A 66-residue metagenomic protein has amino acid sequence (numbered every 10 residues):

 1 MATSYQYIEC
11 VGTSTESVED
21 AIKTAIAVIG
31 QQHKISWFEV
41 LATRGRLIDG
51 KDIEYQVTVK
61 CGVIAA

Functional and structural regions predicted by a protein language model:
M1-A2, C61: Short N-terminal signal/transit or membrane-insertion segments and the immediately adjacent low-complexity/disordered
A2-E39, T43: Short, well-ordered alpha-helical segments
V11, D49, C61: Short glycine-rich loop/turn motifs that provide flexible caps or phosphate-binding loops at active sites
S17, G45, I64-A66: Generic "edge-of-domain/loop-turn" microfeature
R46-D52: Acidic pyrophosphate-coordinating catalytic loop
D52-A66: C-terminal edge-of-domain segments
